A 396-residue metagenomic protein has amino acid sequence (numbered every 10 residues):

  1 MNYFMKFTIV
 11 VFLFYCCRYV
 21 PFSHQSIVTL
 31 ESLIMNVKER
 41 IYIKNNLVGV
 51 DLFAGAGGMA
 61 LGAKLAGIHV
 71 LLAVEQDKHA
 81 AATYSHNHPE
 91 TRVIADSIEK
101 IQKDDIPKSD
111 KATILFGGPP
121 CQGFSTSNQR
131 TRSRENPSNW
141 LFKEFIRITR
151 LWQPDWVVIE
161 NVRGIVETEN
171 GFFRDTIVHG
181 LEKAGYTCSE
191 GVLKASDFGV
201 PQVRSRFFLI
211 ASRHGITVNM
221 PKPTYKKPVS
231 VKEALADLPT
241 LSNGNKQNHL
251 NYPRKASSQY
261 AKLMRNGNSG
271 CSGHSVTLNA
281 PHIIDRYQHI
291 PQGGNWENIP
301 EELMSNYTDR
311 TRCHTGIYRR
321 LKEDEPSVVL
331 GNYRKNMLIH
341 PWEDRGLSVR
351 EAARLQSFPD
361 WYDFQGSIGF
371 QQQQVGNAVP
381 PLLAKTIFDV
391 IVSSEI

Functional and structural regions predicted by a protein language model:
L13: Short polybasic linear motifs
C16-C17: Cysteine-centered motifs
N36-Q153, R163-E167, F172-D175: Core alpha/beta nucleotide-donor-binding catalytic domains of modification enzymes
D104-A112, Q122, T126-Y307: Class I S-adenosyl-L-methionine
Y260-I396: C-terminal target-recognition/interaction regions appended to catalytic cores
